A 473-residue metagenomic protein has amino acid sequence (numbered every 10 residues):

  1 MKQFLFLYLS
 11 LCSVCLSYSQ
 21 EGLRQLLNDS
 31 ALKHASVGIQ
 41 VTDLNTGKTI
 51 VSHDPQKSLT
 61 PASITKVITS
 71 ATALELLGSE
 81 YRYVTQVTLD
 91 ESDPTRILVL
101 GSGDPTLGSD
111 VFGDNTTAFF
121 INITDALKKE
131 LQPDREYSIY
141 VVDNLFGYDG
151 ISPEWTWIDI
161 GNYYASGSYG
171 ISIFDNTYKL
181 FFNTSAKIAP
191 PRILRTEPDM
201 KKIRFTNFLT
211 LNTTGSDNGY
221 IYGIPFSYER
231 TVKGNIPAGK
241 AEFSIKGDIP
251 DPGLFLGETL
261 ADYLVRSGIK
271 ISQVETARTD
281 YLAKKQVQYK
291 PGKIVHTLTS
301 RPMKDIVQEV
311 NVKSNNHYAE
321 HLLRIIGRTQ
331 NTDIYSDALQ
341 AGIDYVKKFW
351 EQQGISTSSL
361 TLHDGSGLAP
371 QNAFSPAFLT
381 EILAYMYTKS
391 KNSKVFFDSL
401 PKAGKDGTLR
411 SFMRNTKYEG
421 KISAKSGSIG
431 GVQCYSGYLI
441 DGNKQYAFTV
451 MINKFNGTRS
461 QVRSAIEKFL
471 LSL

Functional and structural regions predicted by a protein language model:
M1-G22: Bacterial Sec-dependent N-terminal signal peptides
Y18-S58, L77, I121-P133: Beta-lactamase-like hydrolase cores
L26-L27, L76-T357: Conserved serine DD-peptidase/penicillin-binding transpeptidase domain and beta-lactam-recognizing active-site
S36-I39, V307, A319, Q433-S436: Short glycine-rich loop/turn motifs
I50-S52, K313, L323-L473: Small-residue-rich helix-loop
S52-I68, T72, L76, E80: Short active-site loop at a secondary-structure junction that contains or immediately precedes the catalytic residue(s)
D54-L59, K246, L368-A369: A short glycine/serine-rich beta->alpha loop
